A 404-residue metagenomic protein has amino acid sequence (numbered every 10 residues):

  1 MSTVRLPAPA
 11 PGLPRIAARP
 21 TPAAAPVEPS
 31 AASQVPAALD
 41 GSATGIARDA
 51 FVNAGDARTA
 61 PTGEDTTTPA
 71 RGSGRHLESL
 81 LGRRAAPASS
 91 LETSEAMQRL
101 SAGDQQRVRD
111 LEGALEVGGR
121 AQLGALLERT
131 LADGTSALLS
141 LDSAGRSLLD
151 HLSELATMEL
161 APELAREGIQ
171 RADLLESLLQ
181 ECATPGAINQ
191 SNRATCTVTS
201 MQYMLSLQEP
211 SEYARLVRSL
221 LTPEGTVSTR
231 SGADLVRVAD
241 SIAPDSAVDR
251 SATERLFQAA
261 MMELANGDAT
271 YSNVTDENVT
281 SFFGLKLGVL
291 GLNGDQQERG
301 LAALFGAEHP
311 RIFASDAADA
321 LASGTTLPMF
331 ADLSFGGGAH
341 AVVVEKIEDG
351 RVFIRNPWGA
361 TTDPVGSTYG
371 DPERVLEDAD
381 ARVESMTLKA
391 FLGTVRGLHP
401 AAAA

Functional and structural regions predicted by a protein language model:
M1-G72, A402-A404: Non-Sec secretion/translocation targeting segments of pathogen effectors
S2, G41-S177, F257, N266-G288: Long, low-complexity, intrinsically disordered regions
V4-P29, A96-L100, Q106-G113, V117 (+1 more regions): Active-site signature of cysteine proteases
N53, N189-N192, N266, N273 (+5 more regions): Detector for Asparagine
D104-D110, A144, D150-S272, L321-F330 (+3 more regions): Active-site nucleophile-adjacent alpha helix/oxyanion-hole segment immediately C-terminal to the catalytic cysteine
G288, N293-Q297: Serine endopeptidase catalytic core focused on the charge-relay Asp
